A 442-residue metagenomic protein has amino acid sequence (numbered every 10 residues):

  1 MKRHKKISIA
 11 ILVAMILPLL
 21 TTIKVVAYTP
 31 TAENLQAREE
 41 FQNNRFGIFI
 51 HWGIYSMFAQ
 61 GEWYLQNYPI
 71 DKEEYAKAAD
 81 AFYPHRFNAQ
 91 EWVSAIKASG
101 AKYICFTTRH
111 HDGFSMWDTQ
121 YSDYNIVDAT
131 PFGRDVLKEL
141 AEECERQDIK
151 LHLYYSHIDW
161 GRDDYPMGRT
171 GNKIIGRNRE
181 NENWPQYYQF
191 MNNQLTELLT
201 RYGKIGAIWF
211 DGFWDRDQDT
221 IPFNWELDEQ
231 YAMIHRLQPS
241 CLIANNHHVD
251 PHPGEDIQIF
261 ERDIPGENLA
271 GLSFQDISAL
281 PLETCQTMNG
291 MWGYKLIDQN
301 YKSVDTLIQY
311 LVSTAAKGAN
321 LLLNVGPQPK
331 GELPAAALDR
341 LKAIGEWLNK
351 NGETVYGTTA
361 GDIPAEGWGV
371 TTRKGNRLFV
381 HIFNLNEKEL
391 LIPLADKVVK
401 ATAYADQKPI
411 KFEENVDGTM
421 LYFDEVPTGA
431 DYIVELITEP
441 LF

Functional and structural regions predicted by a protein language model:
M1-K2, L20: Glycine-centered signal
K2-I11: Bacterial N-terminal signal peptides that target proteins for export
I7, L20-T21, D396: Intrinsically disordered, low-complexity segments enriched in Ser/Pro/Gly/Ala and basic residues
A10-L20: Bacterial N-terminal signal peptides
A14, K24-A27: N-terminal non-cleavable signal-anchor helices
V26-F442: Mature catalytic domains of secreted/periplasmic carbohydrate-active enzymes
